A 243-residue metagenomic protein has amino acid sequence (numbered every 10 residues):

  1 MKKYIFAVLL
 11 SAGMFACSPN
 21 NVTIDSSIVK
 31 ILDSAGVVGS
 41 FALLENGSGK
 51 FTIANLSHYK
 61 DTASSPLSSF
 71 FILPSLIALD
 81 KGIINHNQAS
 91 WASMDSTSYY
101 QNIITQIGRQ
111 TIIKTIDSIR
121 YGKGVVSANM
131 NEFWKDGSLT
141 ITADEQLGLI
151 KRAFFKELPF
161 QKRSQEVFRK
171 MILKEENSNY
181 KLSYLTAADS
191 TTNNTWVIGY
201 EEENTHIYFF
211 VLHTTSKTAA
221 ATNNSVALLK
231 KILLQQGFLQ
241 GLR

Functional and structural regions predicted by a protein language model:
M1-S26: Bacterial Sec-dependent N-terminal signal peptides
S18-A35, G108, F154-N177, K181 (+1 more regions): Structured C-terminal helix/loop/strand segments within mature extracytoplasmic catalytic/sensor domains
N20-S65, G82: Short pre-catalytic segments that frame enzyme active sites
G36-V38, Y59-D61, S65, S69-F70 (+6 more regions): Extracytoplasmic
N55-D61, S93-Y99, S127-W134, T214: Flexible glycine/proline-enriched surface loops and loop-helix/loop-strand junctions
A63-N87, F210: Active-site SXXK
L79-D95, I107, F160-S164: Short, well-structured active-site flanking segments
Y100-F155: Mid-domain, small-residue-enriched loop/turn segments at the edges of structured enzyme/sensor domains
